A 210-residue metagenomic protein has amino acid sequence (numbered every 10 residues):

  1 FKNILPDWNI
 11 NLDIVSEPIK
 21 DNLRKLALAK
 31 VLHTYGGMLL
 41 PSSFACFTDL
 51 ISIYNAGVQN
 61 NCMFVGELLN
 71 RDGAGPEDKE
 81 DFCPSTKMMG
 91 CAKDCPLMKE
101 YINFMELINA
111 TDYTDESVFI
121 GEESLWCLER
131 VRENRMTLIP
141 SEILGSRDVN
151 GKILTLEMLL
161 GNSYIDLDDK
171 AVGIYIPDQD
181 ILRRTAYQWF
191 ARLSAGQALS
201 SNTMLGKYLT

Functional and structural regions predicted by a protein language model:
F1-R24, S42-T210: Glycosyltransferase-associated regions of secretory-pathway enzymes, highlighting luminal stem/catalytic domains
K25-G37: Small-residue hinge/turn detector
